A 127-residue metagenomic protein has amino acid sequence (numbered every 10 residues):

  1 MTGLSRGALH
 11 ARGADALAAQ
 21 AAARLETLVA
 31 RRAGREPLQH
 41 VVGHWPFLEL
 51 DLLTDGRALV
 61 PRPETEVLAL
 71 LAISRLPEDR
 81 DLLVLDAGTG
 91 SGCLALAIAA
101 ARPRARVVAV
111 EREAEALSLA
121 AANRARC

Functional and structural regions predicted by a protein language model:
M1-S74: Conserved AdoMet
E64-C127: Conserved SAM/SAH cofactor-binding pocket of Class I
